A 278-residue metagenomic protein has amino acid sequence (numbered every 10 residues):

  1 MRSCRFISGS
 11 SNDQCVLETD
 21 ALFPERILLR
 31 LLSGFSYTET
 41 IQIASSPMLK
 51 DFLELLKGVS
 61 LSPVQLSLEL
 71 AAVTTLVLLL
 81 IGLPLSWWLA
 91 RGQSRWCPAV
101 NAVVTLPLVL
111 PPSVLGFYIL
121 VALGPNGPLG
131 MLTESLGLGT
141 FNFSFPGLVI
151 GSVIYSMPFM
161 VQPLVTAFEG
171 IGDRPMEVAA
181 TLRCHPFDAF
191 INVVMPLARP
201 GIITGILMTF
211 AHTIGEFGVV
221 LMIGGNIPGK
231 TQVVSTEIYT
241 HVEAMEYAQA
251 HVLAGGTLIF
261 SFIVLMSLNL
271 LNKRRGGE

Functional and structural regions predicted by a protein language model:
M1-F6, S10-K50, S94-C97, L268-E278: Transmembrane alpha-helical segments of polytopic membrane transport and secretion proteins
Y37-G58, G116-V153, I223-I227: Membrane-interfacial helix termini and adjacent extracytoplasmic/periplasmic loops of multi-pass transporters
Y37-V73, R91-Q93, L138, H241-Y247: Periplasmic/extracellular loop-to-transmembrane helix junction in inner-membrane transport proteins
M48-V59, I223-F262, M266: Interhelical loop and adjacent transmembrane-helix boundary motif in polytopic membrane transport permeases
V73-V104, F117-I119, L132, A167-P175 (+3 more regions): Transmembrane-helix boundary motif in ABC transporter permease subunits
L76, F159-L164, F168, G172 (+1 more regions): Transmembrane alpha-helices
W96, V165-M176, A180-T181, N192 (+2 more regions): C-terminal transmembrane helix and the adjacent membrane-cytosol boundary/short C-terminal tail of inner/organellar
P125, G205-T240: Non-cytoplasmic
